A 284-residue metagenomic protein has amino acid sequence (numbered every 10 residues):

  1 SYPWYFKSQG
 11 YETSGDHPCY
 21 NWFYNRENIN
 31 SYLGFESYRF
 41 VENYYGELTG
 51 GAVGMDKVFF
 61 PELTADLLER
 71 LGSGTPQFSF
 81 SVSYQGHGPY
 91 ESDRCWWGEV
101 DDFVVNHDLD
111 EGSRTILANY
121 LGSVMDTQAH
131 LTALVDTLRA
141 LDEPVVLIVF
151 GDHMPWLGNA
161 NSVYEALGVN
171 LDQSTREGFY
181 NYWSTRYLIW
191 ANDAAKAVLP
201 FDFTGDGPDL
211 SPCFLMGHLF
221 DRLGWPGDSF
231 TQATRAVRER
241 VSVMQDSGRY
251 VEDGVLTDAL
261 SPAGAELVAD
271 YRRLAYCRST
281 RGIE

Functional and structural regions predicted by a protein language model:
S1-E284: Solvent-exposed soluble domains appended to multi-pass membrane proteins
